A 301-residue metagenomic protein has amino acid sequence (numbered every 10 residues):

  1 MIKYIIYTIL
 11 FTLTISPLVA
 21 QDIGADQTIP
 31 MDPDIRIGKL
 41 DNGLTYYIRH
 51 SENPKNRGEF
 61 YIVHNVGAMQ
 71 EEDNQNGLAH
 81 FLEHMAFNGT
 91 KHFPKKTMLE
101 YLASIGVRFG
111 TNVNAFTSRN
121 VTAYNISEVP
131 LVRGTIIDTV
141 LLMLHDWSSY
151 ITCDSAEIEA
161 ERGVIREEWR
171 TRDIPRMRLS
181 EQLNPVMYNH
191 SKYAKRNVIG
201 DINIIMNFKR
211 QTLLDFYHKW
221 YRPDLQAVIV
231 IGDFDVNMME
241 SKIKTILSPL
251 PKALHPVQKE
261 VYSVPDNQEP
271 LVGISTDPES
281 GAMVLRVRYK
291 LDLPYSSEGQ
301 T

Functional and structural regions predicted by a protein language model:
I5-P17: Bacterial N-terminal signal peptides
D22-I23, H190, A227-P294: An aromatic/glycine/proline-enriched structural segment found at the starts of mature extracellular/organellar domains
D22-R36, Y124-S127, G134, L142 (+4 more regions): Histidine-acidic residue clusters that define the catalytic metal-binding segment of zinc metallopeptidase domains
G24, T28-I62: Mature N-terminal segment immediately following signal peptide/propeptide cleavage in secreted/periplasmic
I35-I37, T45-S51, L214-K219, E269-D277: Short, surface-exposed beta-strand/loop micro-motifs that present aromatic residues
D41, K55-R57, G106, T117-V121 (+5 more regions): Short, solvent-exposed loop/turn segments at the edges of secondary structure
N56, H64-M177, N207-F208, T212-L225 (+2 more regions): Active-site-adjacent, His/Asp/Glu-enriched structural segments that form or flank metal-binding and acid/base networks
